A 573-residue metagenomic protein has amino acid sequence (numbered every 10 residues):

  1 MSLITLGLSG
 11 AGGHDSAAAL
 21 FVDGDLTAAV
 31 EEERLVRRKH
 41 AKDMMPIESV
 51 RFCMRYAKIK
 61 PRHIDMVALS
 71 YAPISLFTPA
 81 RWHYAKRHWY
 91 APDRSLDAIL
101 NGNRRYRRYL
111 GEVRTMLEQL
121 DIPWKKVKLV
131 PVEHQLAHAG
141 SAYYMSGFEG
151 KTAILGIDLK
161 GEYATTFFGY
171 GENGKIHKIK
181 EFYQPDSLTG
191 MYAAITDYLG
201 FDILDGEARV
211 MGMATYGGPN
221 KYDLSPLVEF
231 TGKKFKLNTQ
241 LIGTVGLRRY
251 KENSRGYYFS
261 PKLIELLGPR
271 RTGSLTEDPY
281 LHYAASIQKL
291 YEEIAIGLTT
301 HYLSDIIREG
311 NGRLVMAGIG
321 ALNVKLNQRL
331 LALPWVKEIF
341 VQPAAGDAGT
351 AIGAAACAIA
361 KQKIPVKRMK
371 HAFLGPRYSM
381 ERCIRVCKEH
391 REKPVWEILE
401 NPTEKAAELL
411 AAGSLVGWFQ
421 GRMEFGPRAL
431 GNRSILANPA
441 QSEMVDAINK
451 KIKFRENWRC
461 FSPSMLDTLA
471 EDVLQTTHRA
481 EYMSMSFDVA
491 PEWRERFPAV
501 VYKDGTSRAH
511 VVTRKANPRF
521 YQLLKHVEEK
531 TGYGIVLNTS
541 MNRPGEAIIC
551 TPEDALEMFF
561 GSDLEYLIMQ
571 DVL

Functional and structural regions predicted by a protein language model:
M1-G7, K151: Short, hydrophobic/aromatic-rich segments at coil-to-beta transitions
T5-F77: N-terminal cofactor/phosphate-binding cores enriched in small/glycine residues, especially glycine-rich loops such as
G10-E31, V36-K39, Y90-P92, R114 (+8 more regions): Flexible beta->alpha loop and helix N-cap segments adjacent to enzyme active/binding sites
P46, Y109, I287, Y291: Hydrophobic (often cysteine-bearing) scaffold residues that line and stabilize catalytic clefts of nucleotide/cofactor
Y56, K60-R114, G140-S141: Short beta-strand-loop/turn "lid" adjacent to the catalytic site in phosphate-handling enzymes
G273-L298: Adenine-nucleotide phosphate-binding core of ATP-dependent small-molecule kinases
